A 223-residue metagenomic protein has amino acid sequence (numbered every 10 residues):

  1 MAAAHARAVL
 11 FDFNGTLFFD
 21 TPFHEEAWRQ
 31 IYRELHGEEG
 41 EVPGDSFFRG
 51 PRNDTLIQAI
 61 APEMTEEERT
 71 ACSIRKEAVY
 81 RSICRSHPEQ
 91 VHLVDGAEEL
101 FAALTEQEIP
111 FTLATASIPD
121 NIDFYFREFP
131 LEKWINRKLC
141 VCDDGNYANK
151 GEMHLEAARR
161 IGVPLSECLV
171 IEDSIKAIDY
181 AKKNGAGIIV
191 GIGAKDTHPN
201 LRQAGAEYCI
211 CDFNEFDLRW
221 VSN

Functional and structural regions predicted by a protein language model:
M1-R7, A102, P119, F124-N223: Asp-based, Mg2+/Mn2+-dependent phosphohydrolase catalytic module
A4-D95, T105-Q107: N-terminal helical cap/lid subdomain that shapes the substrate entry/recognition surface in HAD-like hydrolases
T16, T115-S117: Conserved phosphate-coupling serine/threonine residues in phosphotransfer and NTP-handling enzymes
F23, F48, R52, H92-G96 (+4 more regions): Short beta->alpha linker loops
E89, A114, G145-N149: Short, well-structured alpha-helical patches and their helix-loop capping segments that border functional surfaces
Q107-E108, A204: Structured helix-beta-strand junction loops
